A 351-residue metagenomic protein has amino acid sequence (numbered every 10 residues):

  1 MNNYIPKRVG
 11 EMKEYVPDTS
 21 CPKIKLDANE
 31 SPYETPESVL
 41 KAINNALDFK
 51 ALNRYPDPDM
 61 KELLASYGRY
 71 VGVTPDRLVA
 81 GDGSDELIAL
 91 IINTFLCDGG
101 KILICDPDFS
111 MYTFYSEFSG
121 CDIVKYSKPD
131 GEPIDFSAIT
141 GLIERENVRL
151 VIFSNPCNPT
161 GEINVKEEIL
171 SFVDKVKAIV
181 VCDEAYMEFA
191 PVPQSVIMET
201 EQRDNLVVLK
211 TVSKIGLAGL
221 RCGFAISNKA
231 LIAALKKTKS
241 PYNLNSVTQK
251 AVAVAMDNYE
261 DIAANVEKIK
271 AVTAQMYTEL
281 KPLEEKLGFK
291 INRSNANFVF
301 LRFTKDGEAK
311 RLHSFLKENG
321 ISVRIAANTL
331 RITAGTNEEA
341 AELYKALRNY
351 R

Functional and structural regions predicted by a protein language model:
M1-R54, N147: N-terminal "arm"/small-domain region of PLP-dependent enzymes with the aminotransferase-like
P36, N205-P282, K290-N292: PLP-dependent aminotransferase class I/II
G68-L90, C105: Short loop-beta-helix segment that forms the pyridoxal 5′-phosphate
T94-F153: PLP-dependent aminotransferase-like
G100, C121, V176-I179, D204: A short helix->loop->beta-strand "cap" motif at the edges of active sites that frequently abuts
D130-E184, E188: Active-site phosphate-binding strand-loop segment of PLP-dependent enzymes
K270, L283-N319, A334: Conserved PLP-binding catalytic core of the aspartate aminotransferase-like
D306, S314-R351: PLP-dependent enzyme catalytic core of the Aspartate aminotransferase-like
